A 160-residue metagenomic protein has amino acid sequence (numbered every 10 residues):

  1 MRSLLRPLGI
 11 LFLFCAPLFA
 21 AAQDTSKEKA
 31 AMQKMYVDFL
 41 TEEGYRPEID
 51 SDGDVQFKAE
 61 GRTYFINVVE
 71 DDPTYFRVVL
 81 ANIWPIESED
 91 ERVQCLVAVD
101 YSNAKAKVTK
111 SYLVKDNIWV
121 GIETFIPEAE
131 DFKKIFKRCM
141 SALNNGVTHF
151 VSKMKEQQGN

Functional and structural regions predicted by a protein language model:
M1-G9: Bacterial N-terminal signal peptides that target proteins for export
F12-A21: Hydrophobic h-region of N-terminal signal peptides that target proteins for export in Gram-negative bacteria
A22-Y75: N-terminal secretory signal peptides
Q23-K27, N82-I86, I126-F136, M140: Second-shell loop/turn segments in exported
Q33, V37, L96, K133 (+1 more regions): Extracytoplasmic/secreted envelope proteins and their assembly/folding machinery, especially bacterial periplasmic
E43-P47, A59, N103-A106, V147-M154 (+1 more regions): Sec/Tat-exported extracytoplasmic proteins
L80-G121: Short, internal acidic amphipathic alpha-helical interface segments that mediate docking to partner proteins
A129-N160: C-terminal partner/receptor-binding element of secreted or periplasmic proteins
